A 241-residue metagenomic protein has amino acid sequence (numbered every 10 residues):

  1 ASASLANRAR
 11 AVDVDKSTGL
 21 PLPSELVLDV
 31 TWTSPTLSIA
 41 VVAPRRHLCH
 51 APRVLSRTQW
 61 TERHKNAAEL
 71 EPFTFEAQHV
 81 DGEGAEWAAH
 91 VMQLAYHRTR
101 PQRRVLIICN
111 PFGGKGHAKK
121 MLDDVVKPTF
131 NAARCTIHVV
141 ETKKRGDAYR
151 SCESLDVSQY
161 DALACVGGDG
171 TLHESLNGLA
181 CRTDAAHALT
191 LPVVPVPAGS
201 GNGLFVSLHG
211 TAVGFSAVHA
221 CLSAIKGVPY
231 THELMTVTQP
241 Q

Functional and structural regions predicted by a protein language model:
S2-V166, H173, N177-D184, H219: ATP/NTP phosphate-donor binding region
N110, D169, P197-G199: Active-site glycine-centered loops adjacent to acidic/histidine catalytic or metal-binding residues that shape
A118-K120, A132-A133, T142-K144, V157 (+1 more regions): Catalytic core of DAGKc-family lipid kinases
T171-L172, G203: Short, active-site-adjacent cap segments at secondary-structure transitions
